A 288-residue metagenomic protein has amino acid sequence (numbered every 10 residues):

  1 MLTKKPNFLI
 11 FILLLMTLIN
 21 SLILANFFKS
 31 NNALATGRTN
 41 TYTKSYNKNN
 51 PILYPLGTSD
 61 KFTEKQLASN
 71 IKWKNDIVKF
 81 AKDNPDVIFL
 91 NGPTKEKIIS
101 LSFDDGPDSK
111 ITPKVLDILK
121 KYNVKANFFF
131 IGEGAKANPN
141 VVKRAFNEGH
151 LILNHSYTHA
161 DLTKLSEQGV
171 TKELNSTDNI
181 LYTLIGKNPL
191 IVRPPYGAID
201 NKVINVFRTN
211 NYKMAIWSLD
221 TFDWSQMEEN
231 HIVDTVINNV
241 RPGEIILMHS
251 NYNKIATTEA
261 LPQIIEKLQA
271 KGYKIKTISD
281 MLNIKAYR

Functional and structural regions predicted by a protein language model:
L2-L101, P107-K114, K121, I264 (+1 more regions): N-terminal pre-catalytic segment of deacetylase/amide-hydrolase enzymes
F11-L14, F27, L162, D200 (+1 more regions): Enrichment for repetitive, rod-forming helical segments
E96-I99, S109-K114, I118-N253: Metal-dependent polysaccharide deacetylase catalytic core of the NodB/CE4 family, i.e., the active-site-bearing domain
M227-E228, T257-E259, Y287-R288: Histidine/acidic-residue-rich catalytic or RNA/ligand-binding cores of hydrolases and nuclease-related proteins
R241-S279: Catalytic grooves of carbohydrate-active enzymes
